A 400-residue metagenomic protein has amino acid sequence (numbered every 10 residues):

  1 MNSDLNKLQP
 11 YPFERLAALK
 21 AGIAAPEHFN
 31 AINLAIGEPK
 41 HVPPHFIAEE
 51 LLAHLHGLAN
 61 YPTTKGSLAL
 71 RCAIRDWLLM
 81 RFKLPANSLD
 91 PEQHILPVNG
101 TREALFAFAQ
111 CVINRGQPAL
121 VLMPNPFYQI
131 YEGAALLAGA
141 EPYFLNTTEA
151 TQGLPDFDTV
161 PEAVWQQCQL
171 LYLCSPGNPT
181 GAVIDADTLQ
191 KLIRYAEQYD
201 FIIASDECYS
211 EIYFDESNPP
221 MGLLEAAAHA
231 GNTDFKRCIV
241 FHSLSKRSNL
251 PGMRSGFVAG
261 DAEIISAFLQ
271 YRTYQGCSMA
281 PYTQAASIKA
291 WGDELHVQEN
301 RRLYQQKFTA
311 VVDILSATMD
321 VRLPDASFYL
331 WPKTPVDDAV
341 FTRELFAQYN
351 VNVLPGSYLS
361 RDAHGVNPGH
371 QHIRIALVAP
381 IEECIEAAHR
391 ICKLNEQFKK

Functional and structural regions predicted by a protein language model:
N2-P12, G22-L52, A69, L79 (+1 more regions): PLP-dependent class I/II
L34, L58-Y61, A73-D76: Glycine-rich loop-to-alpha-helix module at the N-terminal edge of alpha/beta enzyme cores
Y61-S67: A short, structured active-site edge motif that brings together acidic residues
